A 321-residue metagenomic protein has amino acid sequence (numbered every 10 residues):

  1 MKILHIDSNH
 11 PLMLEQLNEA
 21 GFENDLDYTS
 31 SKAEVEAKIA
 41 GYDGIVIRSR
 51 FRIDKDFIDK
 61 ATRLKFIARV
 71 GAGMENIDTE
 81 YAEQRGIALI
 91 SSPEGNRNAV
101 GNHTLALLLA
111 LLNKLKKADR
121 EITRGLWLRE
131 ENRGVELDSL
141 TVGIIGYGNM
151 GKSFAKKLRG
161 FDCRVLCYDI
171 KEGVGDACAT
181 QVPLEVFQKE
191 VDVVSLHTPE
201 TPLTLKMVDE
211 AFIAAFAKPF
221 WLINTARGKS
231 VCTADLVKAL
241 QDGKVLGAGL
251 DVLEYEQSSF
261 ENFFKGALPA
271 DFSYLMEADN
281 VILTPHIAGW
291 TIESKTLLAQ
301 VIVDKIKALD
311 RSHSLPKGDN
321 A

Functional and structural regions predicted by a protein language model:
M1, R133-K218: Rossmann-like dinucleotide/phosphate-binding beta-alpha-beta segment
M1-I90, F187-K189, D209-A211: An N-terminal-biased, well-structured beta-alpha scaffold segment characteristic of Rossmann-like dinucleotide-binding
F22, I87, A179, V245 (+1 more regions): Short, conserved active-site loop motifs that form the nucleotide-linked donor/cofactor pocket
R50, A72, H197-E200, A226-R227 (+1 more regions): Short glycine-/small-residue-rich Rossmann-like dinucleotide-binding loops
R52, G73-N76, S91, G95-N96 (+3 more regions): Residue-level detector of alpha-helix initiation sites
R85, P93-T141, S153-K156: Phosphate-binding beta-alpha-beta segment of Rossmann-like dinucleotide-binding domains, i.e., the NAD(P)
P219, R227-A321: Rossmann-like dinucleotide-binding domain for NAD(H)/NADP(H)
I223: Glycine-rich nucleotide-phosphate-binding loops and adjacent flexible coil segments
